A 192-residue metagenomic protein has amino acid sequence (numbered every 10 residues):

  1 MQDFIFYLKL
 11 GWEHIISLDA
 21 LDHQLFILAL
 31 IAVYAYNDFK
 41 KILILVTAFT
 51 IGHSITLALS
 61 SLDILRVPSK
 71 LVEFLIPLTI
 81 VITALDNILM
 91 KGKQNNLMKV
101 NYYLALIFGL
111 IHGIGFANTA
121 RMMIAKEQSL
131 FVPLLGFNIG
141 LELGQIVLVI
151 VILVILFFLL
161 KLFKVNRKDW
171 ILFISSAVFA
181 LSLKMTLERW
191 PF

Functional and structural regions predicted by a protein language model:
M1-D22, K93-L97, T186-F192: Histidine-/acidic- and/or cysteine-rich, low-complexity loops and terminal segments associated with membrane
L10-S60, I64: Juxtamembrane transmembrane-helix termini in multi-pass membrane transport proteins
G11-H23, S69-L78, I139-Q145: Structural signature of hydrophobic alpha-helical transmembrane segments
Q24-K40, D63, L85-N87, R121 (+1 more regions): Membrane-interfacial alpha-helical segments at the cytosolic side of multi-pass membrane proteins
A29, I171-R189: Final/C-terminal transmembrane alpha-helix of multipass membrane proteins
L59-K70, L89-N95, A120, W190-F192: Membrane-interface helix caps and helix-loop-helix hairpins in membrane proteins
I64-V67, L89-K99, V154-F173: Membrane interface segments of multi-pass transport proteins and intramembrane proteases
